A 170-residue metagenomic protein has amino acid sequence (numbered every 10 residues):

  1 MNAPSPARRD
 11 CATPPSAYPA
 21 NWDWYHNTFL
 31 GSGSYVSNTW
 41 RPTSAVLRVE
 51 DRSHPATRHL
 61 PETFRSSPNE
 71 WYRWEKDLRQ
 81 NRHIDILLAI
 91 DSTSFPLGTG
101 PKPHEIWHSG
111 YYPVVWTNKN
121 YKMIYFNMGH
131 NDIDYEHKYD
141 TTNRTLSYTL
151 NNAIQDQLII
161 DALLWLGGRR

Functional and structural regions predicted by a protein language model:
M1-A17, N152, A162-W165: Short alpha-beta junction capping motif
M1-P4, A12-T13, A89-S92, F126-N131: Active-site-proximal beta-strand/loop segments in catalytic clefts of secreted hydrolases
N2, P68-L78, H130-D132, D161-A162: Residue-level signal for functionally critical sites in structured catalytic/ligand-binding pockets
P6-A20, H137-L146: Charged, glycine/proline-rich intrinsically disordered loops and linkers
T13-P14, S44, R48, L146-N151: A general boundary/transition motif marking the beginning of the first structured unit of a protein
Y18, D23, N27-Y125: Catalytic beta-strand/loop cores that center a nucleophilic Ser/Cys/Thr and support acyl-enzyme chemistry
T93-R170: Extracellular ligand-binding/catalytic regions of CAZymes and related secreted enzymes and adhesion modules
